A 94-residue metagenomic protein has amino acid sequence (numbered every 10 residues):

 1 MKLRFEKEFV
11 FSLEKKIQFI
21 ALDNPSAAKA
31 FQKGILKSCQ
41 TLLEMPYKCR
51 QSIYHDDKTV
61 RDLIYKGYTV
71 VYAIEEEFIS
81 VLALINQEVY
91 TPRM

Functional and structural regions predicted by a protein language model:
M1-G34: Arg/Lys-rich, positively charged N-terminal/basic patches that mediate binding to nucleic acids
E6-E8, M45, L82-Q87: Generic beta-structure capping elements
K15, F19-L22, T41, K48 (+1 more regions): Conserved amphipathic alpha-helical interaction elements at protein-protein interfaces in regulatory, energy-coupling
K29-A30, R50-S52, R93: Short, hydrophobic secondary-structure boundary micro-motifs
K37-I64: A short, surface-exposed loop/turn module that caps and links secondary-structure elements
Y65-T69, A73-M94: Enriched for short, Lys/Arg-rich terminal
